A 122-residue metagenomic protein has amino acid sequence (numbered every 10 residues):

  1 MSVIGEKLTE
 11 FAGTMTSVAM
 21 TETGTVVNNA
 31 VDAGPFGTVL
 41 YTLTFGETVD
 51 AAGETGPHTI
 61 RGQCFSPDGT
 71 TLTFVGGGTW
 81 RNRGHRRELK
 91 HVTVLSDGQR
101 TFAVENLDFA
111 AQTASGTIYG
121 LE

Functional and structural regions predicted by a protein language model:
M1-E122: Beta-strand-enriched cores of mature, soluble protein domains
